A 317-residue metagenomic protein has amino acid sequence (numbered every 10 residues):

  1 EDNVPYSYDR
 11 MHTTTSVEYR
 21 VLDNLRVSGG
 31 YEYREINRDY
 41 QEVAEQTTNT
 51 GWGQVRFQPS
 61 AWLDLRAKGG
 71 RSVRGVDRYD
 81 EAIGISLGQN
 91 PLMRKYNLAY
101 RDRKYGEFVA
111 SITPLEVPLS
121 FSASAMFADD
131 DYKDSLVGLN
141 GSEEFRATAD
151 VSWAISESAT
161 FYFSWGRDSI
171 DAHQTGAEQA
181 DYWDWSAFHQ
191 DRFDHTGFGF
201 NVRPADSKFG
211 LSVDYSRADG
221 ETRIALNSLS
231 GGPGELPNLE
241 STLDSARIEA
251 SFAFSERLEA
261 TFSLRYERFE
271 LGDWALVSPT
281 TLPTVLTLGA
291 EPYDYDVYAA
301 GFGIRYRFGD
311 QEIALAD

Functional and structural regions predicted by a protein language model:
E1-D317: Gram-negative and organellar
